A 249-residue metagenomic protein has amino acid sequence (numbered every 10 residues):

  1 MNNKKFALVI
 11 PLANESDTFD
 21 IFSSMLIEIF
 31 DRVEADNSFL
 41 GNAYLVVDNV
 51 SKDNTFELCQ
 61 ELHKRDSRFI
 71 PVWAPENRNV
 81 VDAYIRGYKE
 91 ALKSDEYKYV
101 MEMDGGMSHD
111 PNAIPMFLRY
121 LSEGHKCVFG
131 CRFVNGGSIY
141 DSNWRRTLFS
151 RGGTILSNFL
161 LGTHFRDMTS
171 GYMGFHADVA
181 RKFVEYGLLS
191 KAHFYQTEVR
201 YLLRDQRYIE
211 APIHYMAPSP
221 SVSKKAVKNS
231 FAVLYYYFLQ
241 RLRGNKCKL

Functional and structural regions predicted by a protein language model:
M1-F6, D17, I21-S24, E28 (+2 more regions): Hydrophobic helical membrane-anchoring modules
A7-I10, W73: Short hydrophobic beta-strand elements that form part of the catalytic alpha/beta core underpinning NDP-sugar/donor
E15-T18, S51, D110: Donor nucleotide-sugar binding loop of glycosyltransferases
E28-F39, H63-D66, E90-K98: Alpha-helix termini
E34-S51, V72-A74: Short beta-strand/loop segment that forms part of the nucleotide-sugar
D48-E57, M107: A conserved acidic beta->alpha catalytic loop
A74-E90, Y97-Y99, P111-K191, P218-F231: Acceptor/aglycone-binding surface of glycosyltransferases and processive sugar-polymer synthases
